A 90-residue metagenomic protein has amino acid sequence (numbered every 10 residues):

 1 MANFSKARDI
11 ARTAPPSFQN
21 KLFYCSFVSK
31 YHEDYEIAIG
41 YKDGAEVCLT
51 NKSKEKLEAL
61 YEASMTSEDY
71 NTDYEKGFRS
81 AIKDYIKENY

Functional and structural regions predicted by a protein language model:
A2-K30, E46-Y70, N89-Y90: Amphipathic alpha-helical oligomerization segments
H32-V47: Short N-proximal segments of mature Sec-exported proteins
E33, I37, D69-K76: Repeated polar recognition positions within modular binding domains
S80-Y90: Elongated, amphipathic alpha-helical interaction scaffolds
